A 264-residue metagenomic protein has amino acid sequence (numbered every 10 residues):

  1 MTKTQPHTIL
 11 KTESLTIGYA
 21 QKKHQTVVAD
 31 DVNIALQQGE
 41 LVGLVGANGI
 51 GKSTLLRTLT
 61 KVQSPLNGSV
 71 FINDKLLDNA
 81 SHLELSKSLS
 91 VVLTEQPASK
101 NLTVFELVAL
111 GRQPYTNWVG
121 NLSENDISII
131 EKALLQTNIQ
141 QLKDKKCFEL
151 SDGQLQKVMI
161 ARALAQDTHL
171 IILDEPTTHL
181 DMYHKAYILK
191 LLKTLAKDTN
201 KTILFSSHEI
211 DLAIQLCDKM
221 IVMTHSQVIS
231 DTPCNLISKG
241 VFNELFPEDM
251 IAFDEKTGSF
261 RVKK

Functional and structural regions predicted by a protein language model:
L10, V27-D31: Conserved structural motif at the start of ABC-family nucleotide-binding domains
V45-A47: The feature captures the beta-strand-to-loop junction immediately N-terminal to the Walker
T60: Helix-to-loop junction immediately C-terminal to a conserved catalytic motif
G68-L76, L85: Conserved ABC transporter NBD signature motif
K146-L150: Conserved ABC ATPase signature
I171-D174: Catalytic Walker B motif of ABC-type/P-loop ATPase nucleotide-binding domains
F246-K264: ABC ATPase nucleotide-binding domains
